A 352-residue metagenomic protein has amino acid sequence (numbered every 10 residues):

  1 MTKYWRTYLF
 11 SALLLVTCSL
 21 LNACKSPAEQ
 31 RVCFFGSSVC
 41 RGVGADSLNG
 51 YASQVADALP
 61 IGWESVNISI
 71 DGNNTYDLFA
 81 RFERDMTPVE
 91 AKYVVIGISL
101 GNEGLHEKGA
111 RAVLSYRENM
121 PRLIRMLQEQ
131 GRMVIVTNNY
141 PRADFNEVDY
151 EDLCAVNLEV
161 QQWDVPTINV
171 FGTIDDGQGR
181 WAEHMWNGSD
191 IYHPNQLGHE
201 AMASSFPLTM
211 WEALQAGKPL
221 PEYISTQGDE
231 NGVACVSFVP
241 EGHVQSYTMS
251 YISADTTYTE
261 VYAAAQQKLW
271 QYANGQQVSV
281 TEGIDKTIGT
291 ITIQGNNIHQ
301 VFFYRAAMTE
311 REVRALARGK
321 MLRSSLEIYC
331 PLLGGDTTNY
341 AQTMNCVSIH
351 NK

Functional and structural regions predicted by a protein language model:
M1-A28: Bacterial Sec-dependent N-terminal signal peptides
C24-D71, R81-E90, P219: Serine-esterase "nucleophile elbow" of acetyl-processing enzymes
F35-V39, V66-N73, V95-G109, Q161 (+1 more regions): Cell-envelope and extracellular/periplasmic
N74-K92, H106-E118: Catalytic-core regions of hydrolytic enzymes
Y93-L100, R117-Q128, M133-T137, N146: Conserved, well-ordered alpha-helix/loop/beta-strand core segments that scaffold catalytic motifs
E103, P141-I224: Catalytic His-Asp segment of secreted/periplasmic serine-dependent ester chemistry enzymes
P219-Y258, A264-Y272, V278-S279, R314-K352: Extracytoplasmic low-complexity segments
S279-Q300, R311-R318, G334: Extracellular glycan-interaction patches encoded by glycine-rich segments
